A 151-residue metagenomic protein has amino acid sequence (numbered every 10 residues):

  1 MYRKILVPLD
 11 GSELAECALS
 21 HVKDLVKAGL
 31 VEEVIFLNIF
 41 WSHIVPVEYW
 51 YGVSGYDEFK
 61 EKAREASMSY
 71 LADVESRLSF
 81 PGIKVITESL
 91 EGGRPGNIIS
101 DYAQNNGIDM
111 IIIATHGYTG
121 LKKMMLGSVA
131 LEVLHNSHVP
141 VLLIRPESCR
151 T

Functional and structural regions predicted by a protein language model:
M1-S54, I83: Small/aliphatic-rich secondary-structure junction motif
A18, P46-Y49, N97-S100, K123-M125: Short, well-ordered secondary-structure micro-motifs
D24, S76-I111, C149-T151: Structural beta-alpha unit
I35-L37, I86-L90, L142: General small-molecule cofactor/ligand-binding pocket signal
I39, G92, P146: Active-site loop/turn elements of alpha/beta-hydrolase fold enzymes, especially the short glycine-/histidine-rich
I39-S69, R150-T151: Acidic, proline/glycine-rich short linear motifs
Q104-T151: Gly/Ser-rich helix-loop-strand patches that form or flank binding pockets for ribonucleotide-derived cofactors
